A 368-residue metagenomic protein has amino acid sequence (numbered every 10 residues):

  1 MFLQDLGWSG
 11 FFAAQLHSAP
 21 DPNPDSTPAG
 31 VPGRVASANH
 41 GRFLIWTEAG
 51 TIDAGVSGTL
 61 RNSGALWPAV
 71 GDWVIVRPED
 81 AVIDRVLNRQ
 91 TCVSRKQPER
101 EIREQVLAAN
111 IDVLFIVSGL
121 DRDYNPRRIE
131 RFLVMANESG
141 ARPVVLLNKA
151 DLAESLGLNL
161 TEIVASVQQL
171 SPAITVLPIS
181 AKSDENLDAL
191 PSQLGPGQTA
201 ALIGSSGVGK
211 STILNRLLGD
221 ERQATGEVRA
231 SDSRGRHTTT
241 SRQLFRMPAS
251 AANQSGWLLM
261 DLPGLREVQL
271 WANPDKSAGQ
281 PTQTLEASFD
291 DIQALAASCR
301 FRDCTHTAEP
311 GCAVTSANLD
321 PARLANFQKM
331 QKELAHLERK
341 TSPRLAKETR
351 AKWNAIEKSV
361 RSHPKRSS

Functional and structural regions predicted by a protein language model:
M1-P126: N-terminal accessory targeting/assembly segments
F2, P24-A29, S63-D80, V86-L107 (+3 more regions): Helix-rich effector regions associated with P-loop NTPase G domains
N110-S118, E138-A150, S171-I179: Conserved beta-strand/loop subsegment of P-loop NTPase cores
F115-V117, A201, L259: Structural motif
N125-P126, S155-T161, Q269-N273: Conserved ATPase-coupling elements of RecA-like P-loop NTPase cores
R127-R142: Histidine-anchored nucleotide/phosphate-binding helix
L152-V208: Canonical P-loop GTPase G-domain recognition
K210-G226: A conserved segment at the C-terminal end of the G1
